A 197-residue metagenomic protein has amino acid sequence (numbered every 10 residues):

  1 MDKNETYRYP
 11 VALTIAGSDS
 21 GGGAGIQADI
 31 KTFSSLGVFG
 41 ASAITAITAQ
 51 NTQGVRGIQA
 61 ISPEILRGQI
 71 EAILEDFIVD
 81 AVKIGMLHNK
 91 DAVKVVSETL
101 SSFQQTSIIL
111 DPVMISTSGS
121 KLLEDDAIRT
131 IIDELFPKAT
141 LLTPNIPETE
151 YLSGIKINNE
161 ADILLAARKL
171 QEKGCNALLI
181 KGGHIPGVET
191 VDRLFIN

Functional and structural regions predicted by a protein language model:
D2-R8, G25, E189-N197: Acidic-glycine-rich active-site phosphate/pyrophosphate-binding loop
D2-T14, S34-T117: Conserved N-terminal subdomain of the carbohydrate kinase-like
I15-S34: Glycine/serine-rich anion-binding loops at beta->alpha junctions that coordinate negatively charged ligand groups
S20-A24, L87-E98, L122-D125: Glycine-rich anion/phosphate-binding loops
I30-K31, K94, D133, R168: Alpha-helical segments flanking ligand/cofactor-binding loops in enzyme cores
G54-A60, S120-D125, G154-N158: Short glycine-enriched, charge-decorated loop/helix-capping segments at active-site entrances that position
D125-N197: Conserved phosphate/ATP/ADP-binding segment of small-molecule kinases
